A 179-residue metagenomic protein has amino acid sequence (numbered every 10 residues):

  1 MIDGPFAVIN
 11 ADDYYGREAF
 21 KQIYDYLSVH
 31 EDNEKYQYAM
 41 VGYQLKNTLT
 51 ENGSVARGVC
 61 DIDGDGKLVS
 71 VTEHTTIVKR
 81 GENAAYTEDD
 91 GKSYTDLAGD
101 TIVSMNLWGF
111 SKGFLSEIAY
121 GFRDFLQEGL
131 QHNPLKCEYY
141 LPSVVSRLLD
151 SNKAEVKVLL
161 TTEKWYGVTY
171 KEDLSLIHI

Functional and structural regions predicted by a protein language model:
D3-P5, Q37, A154: Short coil/turn segments at beta-strand junctions that form active-site/ligand-binding loops
P5-D12: Short beta-strand-to-loop acidic/aromatic patch adjacent to the donor-nucleotide binding site
R17-L107, K112: Conserved core of the sugar-phosphate nucleotidyltransferase
I102, K157-E163: Catalytic beta-strand/loop signature of glycosyltransferases that borders the donor
F114-L115, L174: A generic structural signal for short hydrophobic patches within well-formed alpha-helices
A119-R123, G129-K153: A C-terminal functional module that forms or caps the active site or interfaces directly with catalytic machinery
I177-I179: Conserved small/polar residues in nucleotide/adenosyl-binding loops
